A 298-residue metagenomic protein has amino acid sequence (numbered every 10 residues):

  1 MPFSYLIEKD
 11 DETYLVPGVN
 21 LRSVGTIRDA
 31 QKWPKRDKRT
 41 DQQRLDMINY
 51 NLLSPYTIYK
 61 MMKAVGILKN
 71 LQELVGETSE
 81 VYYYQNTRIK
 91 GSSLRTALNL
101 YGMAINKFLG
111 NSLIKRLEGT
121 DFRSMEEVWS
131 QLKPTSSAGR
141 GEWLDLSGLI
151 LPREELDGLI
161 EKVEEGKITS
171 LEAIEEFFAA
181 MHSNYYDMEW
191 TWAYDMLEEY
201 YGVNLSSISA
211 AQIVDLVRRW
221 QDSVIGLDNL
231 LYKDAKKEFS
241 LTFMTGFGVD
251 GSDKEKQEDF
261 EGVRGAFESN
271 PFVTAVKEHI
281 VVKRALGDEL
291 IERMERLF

Functional and structural regions predicted by a protein language model:
M1-G76: Glycine-rich hexapeptide-repeat left-handed beta-helix
D11-E12, N86, G166: Intrinsic-disorder/low-complexity loop/linker signature
N51, G66, G76, G110 (+6 more regions): Short, flexible coil/linker elements and helix-boundary hinge sites characteristic of intrinsically disordered
K60, V65-M125, Q131-T135: An accessory alpha-helical subdomain
A64-N70, L74, A97, R116 (+8 more regions): Charge-rich, solvent-exposed alpha-helical interaction surfaces
N99, W129-P134, A138-G141, K277 (+3 more regions): Short, amphipathic C-terminal "tail helix"
S124-E126, S130-M196, S209: Charged, long alpha-helical assembly modules
E175-F298: Charge-dense, extended regions
